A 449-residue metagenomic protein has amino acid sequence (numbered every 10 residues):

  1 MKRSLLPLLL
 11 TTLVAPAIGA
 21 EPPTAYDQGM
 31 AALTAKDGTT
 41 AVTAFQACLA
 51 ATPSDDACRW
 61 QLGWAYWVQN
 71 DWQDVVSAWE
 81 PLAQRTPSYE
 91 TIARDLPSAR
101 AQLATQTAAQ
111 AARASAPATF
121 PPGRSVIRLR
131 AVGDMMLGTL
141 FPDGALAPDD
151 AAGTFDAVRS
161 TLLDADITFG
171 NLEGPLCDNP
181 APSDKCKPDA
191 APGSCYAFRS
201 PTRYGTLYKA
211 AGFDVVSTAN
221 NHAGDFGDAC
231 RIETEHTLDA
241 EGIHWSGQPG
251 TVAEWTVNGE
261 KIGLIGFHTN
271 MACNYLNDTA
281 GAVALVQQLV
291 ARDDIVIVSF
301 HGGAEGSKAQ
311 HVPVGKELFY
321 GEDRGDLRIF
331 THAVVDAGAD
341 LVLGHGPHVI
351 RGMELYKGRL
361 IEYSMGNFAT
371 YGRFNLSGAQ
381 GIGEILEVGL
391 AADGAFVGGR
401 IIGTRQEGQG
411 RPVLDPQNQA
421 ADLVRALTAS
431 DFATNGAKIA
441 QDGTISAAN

Functional and structural regions predicted by a protein language model:
P22-L33, W60: Alpha-helical tetratricopeptide repeat
T34-A35, V68, S98-Q106: Register position in tetratricopeptide repeats
A104-N449: Acidic, metal/ion-coordinating pockets
